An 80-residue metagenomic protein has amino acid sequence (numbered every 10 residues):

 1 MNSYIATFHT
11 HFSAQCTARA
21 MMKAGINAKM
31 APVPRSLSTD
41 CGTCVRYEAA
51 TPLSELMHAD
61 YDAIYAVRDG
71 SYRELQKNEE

Functional and structural regions predicted by a protein language model:
M1-N2, Y61: A structure-centric signal for secondary-structure junctions around beta-strands
N2-A50: Amphipathic, hydrophobic secondary-structure cores in small proteins
A49-E80: C-terminal structural segments of small proteins and small subunits
